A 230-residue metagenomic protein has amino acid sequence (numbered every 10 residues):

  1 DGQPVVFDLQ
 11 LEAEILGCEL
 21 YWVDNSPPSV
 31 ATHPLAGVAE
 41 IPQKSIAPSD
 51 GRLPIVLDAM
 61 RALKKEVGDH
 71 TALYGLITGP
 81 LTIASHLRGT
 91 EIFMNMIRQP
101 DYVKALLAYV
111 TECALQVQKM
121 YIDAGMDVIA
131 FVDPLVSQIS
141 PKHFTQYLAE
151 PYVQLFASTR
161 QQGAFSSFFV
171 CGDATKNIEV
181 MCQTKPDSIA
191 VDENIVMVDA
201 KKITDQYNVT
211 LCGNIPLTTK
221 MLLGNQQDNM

Functional and structural regions predicted by a protein language model:
D1-Q10: Segments that shape or occlude catalytic/ligand-binding pockets
L9-A47, A62-H70: A contiguous, low-structure linker/loop signature
P27, A47-M230: Active-site loop segments of alpha/beta catalytic cores
